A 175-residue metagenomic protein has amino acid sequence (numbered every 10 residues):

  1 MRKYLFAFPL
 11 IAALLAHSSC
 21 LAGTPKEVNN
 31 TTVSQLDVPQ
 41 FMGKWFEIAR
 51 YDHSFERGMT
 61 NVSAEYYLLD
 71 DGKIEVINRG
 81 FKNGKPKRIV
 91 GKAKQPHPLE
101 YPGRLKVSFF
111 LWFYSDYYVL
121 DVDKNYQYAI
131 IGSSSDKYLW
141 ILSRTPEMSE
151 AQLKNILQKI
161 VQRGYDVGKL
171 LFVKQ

Functional and structural regions predicted by a protein language model:
M1-Y4: Positively charged n-region of N-terminal signal peptides that target proteins for export
A7-A16: Bacterial N-terminal signal peptides
H17-Q175: A beta-rich soluble binding module of mature secreted/lumenal proteins
